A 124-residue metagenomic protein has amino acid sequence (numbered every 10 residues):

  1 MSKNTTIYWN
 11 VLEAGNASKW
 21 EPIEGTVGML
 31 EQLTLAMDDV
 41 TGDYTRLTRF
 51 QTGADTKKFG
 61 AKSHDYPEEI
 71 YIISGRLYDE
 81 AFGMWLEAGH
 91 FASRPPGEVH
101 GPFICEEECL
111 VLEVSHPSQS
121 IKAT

Functional and structural regions predicted by a protein language model:
M1-Y44, T124: A short, N-terminal "cap"/entry segment at the start of jelly-roll beta-barrel domains of the cupin/DSBH fold
G28, L33-H64, G83, P95-V99: Conserved short histidine dyad/triad with adjacent acidic residue
G28, P96-I121: Ligand-binding loop in jelly-roll beta-barrel domains
E31, E68, E107: Residues that flank catalytic or metal-binding motifs in active/ligand-binding sites
T48-F50, Y71-L77, L110-L112: Short, well-ordered beta-strand segments in beta-rich or mixed alpha/beta enzyme and ligand-binding folds
K58-E80: Glycine- and acidic-residue-biased ligand/ion/polar-headgroup-sensing regions
